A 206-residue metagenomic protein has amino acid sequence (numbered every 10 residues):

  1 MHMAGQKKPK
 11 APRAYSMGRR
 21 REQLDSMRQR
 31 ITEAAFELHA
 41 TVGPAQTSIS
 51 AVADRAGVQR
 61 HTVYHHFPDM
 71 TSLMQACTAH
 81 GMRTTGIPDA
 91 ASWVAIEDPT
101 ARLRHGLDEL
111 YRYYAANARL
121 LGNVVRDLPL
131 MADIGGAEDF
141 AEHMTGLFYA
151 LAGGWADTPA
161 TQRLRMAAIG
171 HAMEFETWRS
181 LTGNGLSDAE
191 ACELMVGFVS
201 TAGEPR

Functional and structural regions predicted by a protein language model:
M1-V58, T71-S72: Basic, helix-initiating cap at the start of DNA-binding domains
E37, T41, Q75-G106: Amphipathic alpha-helical linker/stalk segments
H61: Key DNA-contact positions within bacterial/archaeal DNA-binding proteins
Y64-F67, T71: A short His-aromatic
F67, R126-L130, A172-F175: Short helix-capping/turn signature of helix-turn-helix
S72-G81, L121-V124, L128: Alpha-helical DNA-contacting segments of helix-turn-helix folds
G86, D108, R112-V125, L130-A167 (+1 more regions): Amphipathic alpha-helical packing segments from all-alpha helical-bundle domains
A150, M166-D188, S200-R206: Amphipathic C-terminal alpha-helical segment
